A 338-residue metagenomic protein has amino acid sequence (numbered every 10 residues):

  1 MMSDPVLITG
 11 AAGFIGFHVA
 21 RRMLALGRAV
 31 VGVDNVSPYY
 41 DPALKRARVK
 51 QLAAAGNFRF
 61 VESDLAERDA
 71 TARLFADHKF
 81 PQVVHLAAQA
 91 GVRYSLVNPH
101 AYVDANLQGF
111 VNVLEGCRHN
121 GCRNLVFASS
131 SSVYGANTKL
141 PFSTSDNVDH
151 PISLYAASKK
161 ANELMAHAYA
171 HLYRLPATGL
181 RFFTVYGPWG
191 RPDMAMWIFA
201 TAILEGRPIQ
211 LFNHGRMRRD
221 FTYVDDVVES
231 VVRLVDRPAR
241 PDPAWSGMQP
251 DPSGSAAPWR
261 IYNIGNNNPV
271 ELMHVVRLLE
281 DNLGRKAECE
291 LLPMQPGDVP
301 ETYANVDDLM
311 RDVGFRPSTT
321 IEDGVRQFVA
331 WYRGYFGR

Functional and structural regions predicted by a protein language model:
M1-V185, V270, F315, R326-Q327 (+1 more regions): N-terminal Rossmann-like NAD(P)+-binding domain of SDR-like oxidoreductases, especially those catalyzing
L52, A166, F199, L309-M310: Structural element of the ATP-grasp superfamily
D69, L107-E115, D193, D225-V228 (+1 more regions): Conserved active-site region of classical short-chain dehydrogenase/reductase
L140-P141, P192-A200: A glycine/serine/threonine-rich, flexible loop-to-helix segment that serves as the NAD(P) cofactor-binding "lid"
A161, M165, Y169, F199 (+2 more regions): Hydrophobic alpha-helix immediately C-terminal to the catalytic Tyr-X-X-X-Lys motif of short-chain
I203-R338: C-terminal substrate-binding subdomain of Rossmann-fold SDR/epimerase-dehydratase oxidoreductases
